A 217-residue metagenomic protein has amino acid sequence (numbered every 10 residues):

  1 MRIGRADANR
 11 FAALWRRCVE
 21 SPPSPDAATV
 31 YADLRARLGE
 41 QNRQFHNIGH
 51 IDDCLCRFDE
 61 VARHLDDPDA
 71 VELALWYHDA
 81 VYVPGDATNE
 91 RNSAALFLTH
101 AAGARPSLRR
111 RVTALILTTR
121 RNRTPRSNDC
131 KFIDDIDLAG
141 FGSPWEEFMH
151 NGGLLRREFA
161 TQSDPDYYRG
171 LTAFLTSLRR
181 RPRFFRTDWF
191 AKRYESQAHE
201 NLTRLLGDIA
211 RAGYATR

Functional and structural regions predicted by a protein language model:
M1-C18, G39-H46, R57-D67, Y77 (+2 more regions): Divalent metal-dependent phosphate-bond-processing catalytic cores, especially two-metal-ion Mg2+/Mn2+ enzymes that act
A8, A12, A28-A32, L55 (+4 more regions): An amphipathic alpha-helix signature
A27-R35, I48, D52, E72 (+1 more regions): Short, well-structured alpha-helical segments
R37, S93-P125: Histidine- and acidic-residue-rich, metal-dependent catalytic cores
E40-H50, Y82-A95: Active-site metal-coordination segments of metallo-dependent hydrolases
C54, D69-P84, S93, L115-R120: His-Asp-centered metal-binding catalytic motifs of divalent-metal-dependent phosphohydrolases/nucleases
H64-A70, D86-N89, A104-L108: Short, flexible active-site-proximal loops enriched in glycine and acidic residues
A74, A94, R109, T113 (+2 more regions): Heptad-repeat amphipathic alpha-helical coiled-coil interaction surface used for oligomerization/assembly
